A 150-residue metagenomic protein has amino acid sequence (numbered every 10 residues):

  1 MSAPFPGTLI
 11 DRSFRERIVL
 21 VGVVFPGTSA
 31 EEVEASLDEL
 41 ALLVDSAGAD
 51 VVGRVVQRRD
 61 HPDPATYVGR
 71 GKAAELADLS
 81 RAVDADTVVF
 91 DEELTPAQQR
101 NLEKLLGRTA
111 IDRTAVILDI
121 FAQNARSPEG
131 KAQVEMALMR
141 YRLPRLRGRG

Functional and structural regions predicted by a protein language model:
M1-D119: N-terminal accessory targeting/assembly segments
T114-G150: Extended, highly charged alpha-helical segments
